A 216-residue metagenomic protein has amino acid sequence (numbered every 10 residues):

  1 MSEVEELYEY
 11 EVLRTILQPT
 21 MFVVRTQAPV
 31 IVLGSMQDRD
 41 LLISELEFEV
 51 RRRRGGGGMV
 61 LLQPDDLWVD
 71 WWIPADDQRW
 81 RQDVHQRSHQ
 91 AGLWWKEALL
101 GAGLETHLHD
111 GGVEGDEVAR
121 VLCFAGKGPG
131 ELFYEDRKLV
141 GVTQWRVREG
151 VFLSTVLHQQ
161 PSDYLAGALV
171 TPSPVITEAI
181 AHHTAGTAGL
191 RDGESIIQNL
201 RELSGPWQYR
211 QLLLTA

Functional and structural regions predicted by a protein language model:
M1-L46, R51-R53, G58-M59, A119 (+2 more regions): Active-site loop/lid in soluble adenylation, ligation, and acyl-transfer enzymes
A28, L62-D66, K127, F152: Short, solvent-exposed loop/turn segments at the edges of secondary structure
Q37-D83, Q90: A glycine-rich, hydrophobic loop/mini-helix early in the fold
G92-V121, W145-A216: Long, positively charged amphipathic alpha-helical accessory segments at protein N-termini or as interdomain linkers
V118-F133: Structured beta-strand/loop patches that form or line metal/cofactor-binding pockets in enzymes
D136-R137: Residue-level detection of beta-strand-connecting loop/turn positions
G141-T143: Beta-strand scaffold of nucleotide-dependent catalytic cores
